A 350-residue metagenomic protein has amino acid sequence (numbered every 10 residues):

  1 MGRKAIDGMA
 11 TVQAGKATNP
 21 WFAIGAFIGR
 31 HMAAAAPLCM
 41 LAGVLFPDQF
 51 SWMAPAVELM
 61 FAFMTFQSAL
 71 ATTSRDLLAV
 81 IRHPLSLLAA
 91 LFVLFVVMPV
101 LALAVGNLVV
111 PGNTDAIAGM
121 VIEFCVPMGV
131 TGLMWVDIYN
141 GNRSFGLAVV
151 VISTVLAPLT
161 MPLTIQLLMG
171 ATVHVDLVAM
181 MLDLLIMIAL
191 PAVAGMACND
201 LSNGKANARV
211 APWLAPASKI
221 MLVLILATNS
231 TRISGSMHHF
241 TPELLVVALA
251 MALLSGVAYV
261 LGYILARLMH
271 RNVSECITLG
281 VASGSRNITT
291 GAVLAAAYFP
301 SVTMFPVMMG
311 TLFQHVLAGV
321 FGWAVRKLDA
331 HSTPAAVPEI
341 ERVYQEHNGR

Functional and structural regions predicted by a protein language model:
M1-R350: Alpha-helical transmembrane segments of multi-pass small-molecule/ion transporters
